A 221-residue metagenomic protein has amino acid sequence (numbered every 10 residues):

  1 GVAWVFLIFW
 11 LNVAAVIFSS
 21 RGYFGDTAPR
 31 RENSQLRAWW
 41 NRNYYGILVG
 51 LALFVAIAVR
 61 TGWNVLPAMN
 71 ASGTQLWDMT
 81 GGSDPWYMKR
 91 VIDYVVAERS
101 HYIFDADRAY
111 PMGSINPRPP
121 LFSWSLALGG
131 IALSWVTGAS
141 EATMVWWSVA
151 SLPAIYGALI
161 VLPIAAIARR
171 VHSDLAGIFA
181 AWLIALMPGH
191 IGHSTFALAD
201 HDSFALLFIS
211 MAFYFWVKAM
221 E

Functional and structural regions predicted by a protein language model:
V2-S72, S83, I178: Start-transfer (signal-anchor) and selected internal transmembrane alpha helices of multi-pass inner/ER membrane
A3-W4, Y44, L48, S140-L152 (+1 more regions): Membrane-interface starts of transmembrane alpha-helices
L7, N12-Q35, W39, M79-G81 (+8 more regions): Acidic, polar-rich N-terminal leader regions of halophilic archaeal proteins
I8, A14, N43-Y44, P67 (+6 more regions): Short, isolated positions within intrinsically disordered regulatory regions of eukaryotic proteins
Y45-L48, R118, S194: Eukaryotic alpha-helical scaffold "rod" segments
F54-R60, A139, L152-R170, L175-E221: Membrane-embedded helix bundles of polyisoprenyl
I57-L159, M187, D200: Membrane-interface coil-to-helix junctions
